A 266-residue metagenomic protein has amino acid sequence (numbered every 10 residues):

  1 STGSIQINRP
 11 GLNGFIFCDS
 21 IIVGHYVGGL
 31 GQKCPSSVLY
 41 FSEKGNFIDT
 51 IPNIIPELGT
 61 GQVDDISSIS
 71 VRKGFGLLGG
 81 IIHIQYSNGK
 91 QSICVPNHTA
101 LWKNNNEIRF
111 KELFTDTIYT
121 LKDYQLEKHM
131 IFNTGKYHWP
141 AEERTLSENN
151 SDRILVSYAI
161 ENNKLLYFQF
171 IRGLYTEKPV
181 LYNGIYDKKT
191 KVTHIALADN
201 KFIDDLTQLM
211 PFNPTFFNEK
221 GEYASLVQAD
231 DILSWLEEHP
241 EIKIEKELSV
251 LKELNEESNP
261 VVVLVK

Functional and structural regions predicted by a protein language model:
S1-Q6, F47-Q62, E127-K136, T193-K201 (+1 more regions): Beta-propeller fold detector
T2-I7, F47-I51, G80-K90, E142-E148 (+2 more regions): A short beta-strand motif characteristic of beta-propeller blades
P10-I21, Y26-L30, D64-E107, E148-L165 (+1 more regions): Structural signature of eukaryotic scaffold interfaces centered on beta-propeller domains
V27-Q32, I93-A100, N105-N106, I171-T176 (+1 more regions): Short, conserved, GDST-rich strand-edge loop motifs in beta-rich repeat architectures
L30-Y40, F114-T120, L174-I185, D231-E241 (+1 more regions): Structural motif
F41-N46, L121-Q125, D187-T190: Short loop/turn segments that connect beta-strands within beta-propeller blades
E127-R153, K188-K220, I232-W235: Conserved blade-ending motifs and adjacent loop-strand segments that build the rim/top face of beta-propeller domains
